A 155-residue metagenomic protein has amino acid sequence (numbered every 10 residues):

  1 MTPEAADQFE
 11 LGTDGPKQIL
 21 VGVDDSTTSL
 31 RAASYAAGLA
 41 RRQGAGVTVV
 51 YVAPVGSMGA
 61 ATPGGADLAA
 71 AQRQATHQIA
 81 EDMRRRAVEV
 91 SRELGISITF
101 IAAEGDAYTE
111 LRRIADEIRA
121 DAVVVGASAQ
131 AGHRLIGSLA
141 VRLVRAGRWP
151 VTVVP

Functional and structural regions predicted by a protein language model:
M1-G15, E89-V123, Q130: Structural beta-alpha unit
T2-E10, Y51-D82: Acidic, proline/glycine-rich short linear motifs
L11-A66: Small/aliphatic-rich secondary-structure junction motif
T48-V50, T99-A103, T152: General small-molecule cofactor/ligand-binding pocket signal
G64-L68, E117-R119, V141-R142: Short, hinge-like loop/turn segments at secondary-structure boundaries
A122-A146: Glycine-rich, Arg-bearing micro-motifs that act as flexible, cationic patches
A146-P155: Short, acidic/small-residue loops that bind anionic groups at enzyme active sites
